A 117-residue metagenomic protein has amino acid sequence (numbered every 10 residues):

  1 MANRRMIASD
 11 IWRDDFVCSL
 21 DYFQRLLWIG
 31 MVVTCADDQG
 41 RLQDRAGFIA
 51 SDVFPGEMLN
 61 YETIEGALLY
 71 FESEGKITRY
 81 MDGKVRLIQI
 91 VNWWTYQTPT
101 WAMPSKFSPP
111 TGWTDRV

Functional and structural regions predicted by a protein language model:
M1-S19, E57-V117: Winged-helix/helix-turn-helix nucleic-acid-interaction surface
R5-G40: Short alpha-helical segments that sit at the start of domains
F23-L26, D44, G83-V85: Short connector loops at helix/strand junctions that flank enzyme active sites, especially segments positioning acidic
R25, A46, Y61-I64: Generic preference for well-ordered alpha-helical elements
M31-C35, V53, Q97: Generic structural signal for hydrophobic core residues of well-folded globular domains
D38-P55: Short acidic, hydrophobic short linear motifs in intrinsically disordered regions
